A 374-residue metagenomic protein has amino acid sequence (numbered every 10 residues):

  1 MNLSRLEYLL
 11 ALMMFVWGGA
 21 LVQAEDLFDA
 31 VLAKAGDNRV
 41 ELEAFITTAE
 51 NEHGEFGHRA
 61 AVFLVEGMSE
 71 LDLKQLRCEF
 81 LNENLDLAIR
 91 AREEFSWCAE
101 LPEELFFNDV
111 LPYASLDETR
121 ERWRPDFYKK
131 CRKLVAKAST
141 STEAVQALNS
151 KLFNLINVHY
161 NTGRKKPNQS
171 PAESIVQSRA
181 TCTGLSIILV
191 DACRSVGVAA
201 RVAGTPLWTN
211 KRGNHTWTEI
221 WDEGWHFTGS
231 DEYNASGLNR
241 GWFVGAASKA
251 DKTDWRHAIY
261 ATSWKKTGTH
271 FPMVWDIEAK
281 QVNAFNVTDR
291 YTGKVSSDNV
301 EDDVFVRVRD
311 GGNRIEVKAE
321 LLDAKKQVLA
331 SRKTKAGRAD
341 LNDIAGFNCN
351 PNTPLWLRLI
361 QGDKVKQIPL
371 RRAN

Functional and structural regions predicted by a protein language model:
L10-G18: Bacterial N-terminal signal peptides
E43-A44, E50-Q177, G213: Secondary-structure boundary elements
A138-T140, A144-K151, N161-E173, Q177-P272: Hydrophobic/aromatic-rich core segments of domains that either
V282-D303: Beta-strand-rich domain onsets/edges
D302-G311: A short, amphipathic beta-strand motif
G311-A336: Short, ordered, surface-exposed loop/turn motifs in non-cytosolic proteins
R338-G362: Short Pro-Gly-centered beta-turn/loop motif in secreted/extracellular proteins
D363-A373: Edge beta-strands of extracellular beta-sandwich domains
